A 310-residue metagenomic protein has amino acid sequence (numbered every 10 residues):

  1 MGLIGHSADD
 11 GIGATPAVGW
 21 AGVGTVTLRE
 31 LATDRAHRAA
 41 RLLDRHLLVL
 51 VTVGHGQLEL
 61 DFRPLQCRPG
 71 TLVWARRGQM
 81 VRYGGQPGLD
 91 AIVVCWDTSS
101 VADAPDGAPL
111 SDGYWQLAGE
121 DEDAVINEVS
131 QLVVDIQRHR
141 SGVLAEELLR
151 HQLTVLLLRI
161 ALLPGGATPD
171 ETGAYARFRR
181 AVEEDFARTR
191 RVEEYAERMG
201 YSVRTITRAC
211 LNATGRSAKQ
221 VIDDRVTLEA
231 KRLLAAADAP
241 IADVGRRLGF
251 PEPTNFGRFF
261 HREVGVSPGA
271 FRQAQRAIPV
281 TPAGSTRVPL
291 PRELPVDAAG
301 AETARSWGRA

Functional and structural regions predicted by a protein language model:
M1-G22, D34-R35: N-terminal low-complexity or simple alpha-helical regulatory segments that function as activation/interaction modules
W20, T25-L110: N-terminal regulatory/effector-sensing and dimerization cores that precede helix-turn-helix DNA-binding domains
G70, I206, N255-F260: Short hydrophobic/aromatic patch on the recognition helix
A108-P164, R179-R180: Amphipathic alpha-helical segments enriched in hydrophobic/aromatic residues interleaved with Lys/Arg
D135-S141, R159-G165, F178-R191, C210 (+4 more regions): Basic, amphipathic alpha-helical hairpins
R150, G166-M199, V221-A239, A274 (+1 more regions): A short, Lys/Arg-enriched amphipathic alpha-helix from helix-turn-helix/homeodomain DNA-binding modules
E193, R204, P240-A242, P253-T254 (+1 more regions): Residues within helix-turn-helix
A213-P253, Q273-A310: Terminal helix-turn-helix DNA-binding modules in bacterial transcription factors
